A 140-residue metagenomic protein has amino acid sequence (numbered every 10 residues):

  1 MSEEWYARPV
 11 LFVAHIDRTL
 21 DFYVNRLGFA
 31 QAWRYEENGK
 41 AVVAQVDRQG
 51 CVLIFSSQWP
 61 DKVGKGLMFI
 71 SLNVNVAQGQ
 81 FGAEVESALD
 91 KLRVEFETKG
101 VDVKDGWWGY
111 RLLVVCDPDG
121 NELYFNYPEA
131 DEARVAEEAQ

Functional and structural regions predicted by a protein language model:
M1-L20, M68-L72, Y127-Q140: N-terminal beta-strand motif that seeds the catalytic metal site of vicinal oxygen chelate
L11-L53: Core segments of cupin and vicinal oxygen chelate
V13-D17, F69-E122: Vicinal oxygen chelate
N38-V42, V63-G64, W107-R111: Short acidic/glycine-enriched loop/turn segments that link adjacent beta-strands
Q45-Q49, V115-P118, P128: Active-site beta-strand termini and strand-to-loop segments that position acidic
Q49-L53, P60-K62, N75-G79: Short, charged/polar surface micro-motifs in flexible loops or helix N-caps
L53-S57, V114, L123-N126: Conserved beta-strand in the GNAT
S56-K62, R93, G100, D105-G106 (+1 more regions): Acetyl-CoA-dependent GNAT
